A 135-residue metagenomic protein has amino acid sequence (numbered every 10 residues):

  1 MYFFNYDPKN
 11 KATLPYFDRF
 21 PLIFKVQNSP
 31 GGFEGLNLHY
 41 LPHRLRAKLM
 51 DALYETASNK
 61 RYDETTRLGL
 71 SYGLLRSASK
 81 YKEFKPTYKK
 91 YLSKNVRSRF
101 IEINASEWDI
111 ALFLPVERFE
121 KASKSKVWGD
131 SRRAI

Functional and structural regions predicted by a protein language model:
M1-P15: Short coil-to-beta transition motif at edge beta-strands of beta-rich domains
M1-Y2, L22, G31, A111: Short non-domain terminal segments
A12-L53: Basic/aromatic-rich interaction segments and small domains that mediate binding to polyanionic partners
L41-I135: Intrinsically disordered, low-complexity, charged/polar segments
